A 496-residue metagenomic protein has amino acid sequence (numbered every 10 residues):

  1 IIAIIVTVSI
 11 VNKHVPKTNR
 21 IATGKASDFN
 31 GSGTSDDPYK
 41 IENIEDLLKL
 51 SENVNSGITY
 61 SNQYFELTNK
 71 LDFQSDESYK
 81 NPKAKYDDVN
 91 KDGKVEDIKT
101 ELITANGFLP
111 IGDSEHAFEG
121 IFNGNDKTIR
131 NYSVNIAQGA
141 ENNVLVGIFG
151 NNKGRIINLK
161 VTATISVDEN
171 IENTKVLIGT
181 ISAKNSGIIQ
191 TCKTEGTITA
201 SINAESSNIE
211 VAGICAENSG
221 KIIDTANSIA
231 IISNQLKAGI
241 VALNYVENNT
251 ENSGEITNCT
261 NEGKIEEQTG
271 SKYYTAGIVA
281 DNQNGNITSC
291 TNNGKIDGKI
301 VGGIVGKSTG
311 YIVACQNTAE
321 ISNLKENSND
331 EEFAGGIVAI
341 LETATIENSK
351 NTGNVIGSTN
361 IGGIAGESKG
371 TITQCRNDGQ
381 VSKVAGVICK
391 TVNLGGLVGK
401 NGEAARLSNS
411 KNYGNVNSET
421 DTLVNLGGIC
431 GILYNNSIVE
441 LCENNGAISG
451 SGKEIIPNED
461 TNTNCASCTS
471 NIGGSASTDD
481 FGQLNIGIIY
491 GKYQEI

Functional and structural regions predicted by a protein language model:
I1-V8: Sec-dependent N-terminal signal peptides of Gram-positive bacterial secreted proteins and lipoproteins
I10, H14-I496: Surface-exposed repetitive/solenoidal architectures
